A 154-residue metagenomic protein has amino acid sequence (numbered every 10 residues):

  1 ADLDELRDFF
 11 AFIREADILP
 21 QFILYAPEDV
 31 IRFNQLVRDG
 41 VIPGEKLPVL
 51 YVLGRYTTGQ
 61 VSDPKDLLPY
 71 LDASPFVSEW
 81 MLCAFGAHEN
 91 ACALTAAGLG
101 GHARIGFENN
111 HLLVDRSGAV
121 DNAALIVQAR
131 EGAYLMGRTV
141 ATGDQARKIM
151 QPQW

Functional and structural regions predicted by a protein language model:
A1-E108: Catalytic alpha/beta core domains of metabolic enzymes, predominantly
I23, M136-Q145: Flexible, glycine/charged-enriched surface loops at secondary-structure junctions
N34-L36, D115-A119, Q153-W154: Short secondary-structure transition/capping segments
Q60, E108-N110, R116-V120: Gly/Pro-rich active-site loop or hairpin
V114-V140: C-terminal helical cap(s) of enzyme catalytic domains, especially alpha/beta-barrels
G143-W154: Short, basic/aromatic-enriched C-terminal tail that caps enzymatic domains
